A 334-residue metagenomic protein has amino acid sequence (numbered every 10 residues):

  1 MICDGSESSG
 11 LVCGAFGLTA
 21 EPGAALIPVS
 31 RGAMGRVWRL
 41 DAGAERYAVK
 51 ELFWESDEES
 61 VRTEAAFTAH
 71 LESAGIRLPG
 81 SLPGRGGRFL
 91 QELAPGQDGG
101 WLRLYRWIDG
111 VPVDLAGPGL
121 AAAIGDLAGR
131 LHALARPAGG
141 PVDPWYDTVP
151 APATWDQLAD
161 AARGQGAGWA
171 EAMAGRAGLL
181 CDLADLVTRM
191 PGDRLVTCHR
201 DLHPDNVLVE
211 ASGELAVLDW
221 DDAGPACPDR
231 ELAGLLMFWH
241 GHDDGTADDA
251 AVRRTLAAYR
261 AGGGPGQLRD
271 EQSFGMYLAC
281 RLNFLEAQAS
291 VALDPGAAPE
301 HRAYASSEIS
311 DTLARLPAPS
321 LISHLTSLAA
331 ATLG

Functional and structural regions predicted by a protein language model:
M1-R85, E210-S212, A329-G334: Conserved NTP-binding catalytic cores of kinases and kinase-like/nucleotidyltransferase enzymes across multiple kinase
G5-F16, G139-P141, A153-R200, L321-T332: An alpha-helical support segment within catalytic cores of ATP-dependent transferases
R31-A44, A48-V49, S81, A184-R230 (+1 more regions): Active-site acidic catalytic loop and adjacent metal/ATP-binding pocket of ATP-dependent phosphoryl transfer enzymes
A42-G140: ATP-binding pocket architecture of kinase catalytic cores
D114-A172, L195, A303: A cross-family kinase active-site recognition segment
V149, A161-G164, F284-G334: ATP/Mg2+ or Mg2+-diphosphate-binding catalytic cores that bind nucleotide phosphates or diphosphates via glycine-rich
D229-G264, L278-G296: Active-site activation/catalytic loop segments of kinase-like enzymes and analogous catalytic loops in related
G266-Y277: All-alpha amphipathic helical-bundle segments outside canonical DNA-binding/catalytic cores that form hydrophobic
